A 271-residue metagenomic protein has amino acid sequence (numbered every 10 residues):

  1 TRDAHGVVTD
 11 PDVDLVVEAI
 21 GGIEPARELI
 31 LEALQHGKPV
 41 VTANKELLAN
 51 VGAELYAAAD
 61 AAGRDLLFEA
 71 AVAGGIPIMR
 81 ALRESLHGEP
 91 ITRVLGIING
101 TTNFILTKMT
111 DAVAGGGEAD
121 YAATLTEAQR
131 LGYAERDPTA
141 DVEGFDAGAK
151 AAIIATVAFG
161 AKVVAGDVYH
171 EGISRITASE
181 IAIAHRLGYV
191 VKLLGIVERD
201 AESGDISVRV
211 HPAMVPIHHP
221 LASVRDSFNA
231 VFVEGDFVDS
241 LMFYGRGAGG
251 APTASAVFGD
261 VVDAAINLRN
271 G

Functional and structural regions predicted by a protein language model:
T1-L15, A19-P25: A structured beta-alpha segment of the ubiquitous adenosine-cofactor-binding alpha/beta core
R2, P11, N50, A73 (+8 more regions): Conserved active-site and cofactor/substrate-binding residues in soluble primary-metabolism enzymes
A4, R27-L34, Y56, L125 (+2 more regions): Generic hydrophobic/aromatic pocket-lining and core-packing "Φ" positions
I20-H36, A43-E84: Rossmann-fold NAD(P)-binding glycine/threonine-rich loop
D60-A134, P138-D146, I153: Rossmann-like NAD(P)H-binding beta-loop-alpha module
K108, A122-A230: Substrate-binding/catalytic subdomain of NAD(P)-dependent oxidoreductase enzymes
H218-G271: ATP-dependent carboxylate/acyl-activation modules
